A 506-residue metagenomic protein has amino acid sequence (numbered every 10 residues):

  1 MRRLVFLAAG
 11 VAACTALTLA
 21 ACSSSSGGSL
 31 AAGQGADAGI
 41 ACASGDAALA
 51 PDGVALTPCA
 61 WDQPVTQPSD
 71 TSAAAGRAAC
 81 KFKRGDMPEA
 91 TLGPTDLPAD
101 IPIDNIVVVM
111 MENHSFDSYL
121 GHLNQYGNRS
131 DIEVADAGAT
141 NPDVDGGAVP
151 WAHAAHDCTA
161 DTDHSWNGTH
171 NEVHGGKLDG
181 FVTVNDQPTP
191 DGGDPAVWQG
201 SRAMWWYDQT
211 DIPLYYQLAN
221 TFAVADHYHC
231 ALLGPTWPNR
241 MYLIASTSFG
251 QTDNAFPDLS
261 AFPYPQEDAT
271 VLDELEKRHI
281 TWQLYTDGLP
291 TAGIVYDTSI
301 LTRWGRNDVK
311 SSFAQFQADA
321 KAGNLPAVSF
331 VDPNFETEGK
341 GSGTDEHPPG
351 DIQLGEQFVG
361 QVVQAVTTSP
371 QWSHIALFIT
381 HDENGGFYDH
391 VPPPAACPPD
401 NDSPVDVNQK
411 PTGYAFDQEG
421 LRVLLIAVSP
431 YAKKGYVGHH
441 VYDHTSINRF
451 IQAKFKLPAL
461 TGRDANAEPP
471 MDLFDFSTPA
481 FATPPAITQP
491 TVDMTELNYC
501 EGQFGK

Functional and structural regions predicted by a protein language model:
M1-A9: Bacterial N-terminal signal peptides that target proteins for export
T18-A21: C-terminal motif of bacterial Sec signal peptides marking the signal peptidase cleavage site
S23-S26: Bacterial signal peptide processing site
S29-G33: Extracytoplasmic/lumenal low-complexity Ser/Thr/Pro-rich segments of cell-envelope proteins
G35, G39-K506: N-terminal pro-sequences and low-complexity stem/linker regions of secreted or lumenal proteins
